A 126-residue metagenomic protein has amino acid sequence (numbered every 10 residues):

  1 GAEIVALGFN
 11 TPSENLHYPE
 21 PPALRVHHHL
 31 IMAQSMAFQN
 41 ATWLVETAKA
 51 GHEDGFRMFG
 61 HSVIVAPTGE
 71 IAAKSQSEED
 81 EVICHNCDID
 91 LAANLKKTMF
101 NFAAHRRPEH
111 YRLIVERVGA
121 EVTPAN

Functional and structural regions predicted by a protein language model:
G1-V82: CN hydrolase (nitrilase-like) catalytic-core segments centered on the catalytic cysteine and neighboring Lys/Glu
L24-H27, I31, D90-A93, P108-E109: Generic alpha-helical secondary structure signal
D54-G55, I83, T98, R107: Glycine-rich, flexible loop/turn motifs
E79-T98: A short, polar/charged loop-to-alpha-helix boundary motif
A92-N126: Cysteine/selenocysteine-centered motifs that mediate thiol-based redox chemistry or coordinate metal-sulfur cofactors
